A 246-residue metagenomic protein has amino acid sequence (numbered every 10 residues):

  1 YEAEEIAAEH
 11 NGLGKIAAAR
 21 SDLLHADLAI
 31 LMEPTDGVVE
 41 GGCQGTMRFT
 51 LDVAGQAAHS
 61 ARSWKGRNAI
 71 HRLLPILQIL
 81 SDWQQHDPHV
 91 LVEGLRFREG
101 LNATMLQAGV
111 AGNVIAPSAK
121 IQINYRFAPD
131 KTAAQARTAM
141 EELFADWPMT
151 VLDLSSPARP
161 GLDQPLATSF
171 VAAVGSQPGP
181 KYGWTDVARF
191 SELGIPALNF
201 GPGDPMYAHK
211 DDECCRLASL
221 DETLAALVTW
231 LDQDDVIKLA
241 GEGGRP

Functional and structural regions predicted by a protein language model:
Y1-Q44: Acidic/histidine-rich catalytic neighborhood of metal-dependent amide-processing enzymes
P34, G41, R48-P246: Metal-dependent amide/peptide-bond hydrolase catalytic core, centered on the "pita-bread" metallohydrolase fold
